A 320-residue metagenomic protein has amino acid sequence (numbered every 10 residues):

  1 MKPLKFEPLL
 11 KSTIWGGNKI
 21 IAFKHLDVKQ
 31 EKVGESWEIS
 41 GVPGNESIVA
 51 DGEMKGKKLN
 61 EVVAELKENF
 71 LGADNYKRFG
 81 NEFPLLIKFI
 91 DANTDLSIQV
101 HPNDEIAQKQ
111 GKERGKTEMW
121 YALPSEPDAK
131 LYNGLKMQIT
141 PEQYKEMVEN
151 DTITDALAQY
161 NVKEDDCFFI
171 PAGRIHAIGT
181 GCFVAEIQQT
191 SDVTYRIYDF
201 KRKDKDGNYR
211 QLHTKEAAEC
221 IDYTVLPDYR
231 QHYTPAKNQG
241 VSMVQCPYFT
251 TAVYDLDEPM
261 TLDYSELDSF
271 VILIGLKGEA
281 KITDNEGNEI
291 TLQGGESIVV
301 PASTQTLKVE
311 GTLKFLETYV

Functional and structural regions predicted by a protein language model:
M1-I139, D199-P227, T251: Transition-metal
G80-E82, I90-D95, D104, S125-D128 (+2 more regions): Ligand-binding loop in jelly-roll beta-barrel domains
I87-K88, L96, E118-Y121, Q159-Y160 (+4 more regions): His/acidic/aromatic-lined binding-pocket segments of jelly-roll/cupin-type domains and related regulatory beta-sandwich
Q138-N150, D268-E279: Short, basic/aromatic beta-hairpin or loop at an interaction surface
M147-Y195: Loop-centered beta-sheet repeat module
L157-F169, D284-T304: Short acidic-glycine-tyrosine-enriched beta hairpin
Y195-L267: C-terminal amphipathic alpha-helical segment
T261-L262, G278-T283, S297: Short beta-strand segments in beta-sandwich/barrel cores
